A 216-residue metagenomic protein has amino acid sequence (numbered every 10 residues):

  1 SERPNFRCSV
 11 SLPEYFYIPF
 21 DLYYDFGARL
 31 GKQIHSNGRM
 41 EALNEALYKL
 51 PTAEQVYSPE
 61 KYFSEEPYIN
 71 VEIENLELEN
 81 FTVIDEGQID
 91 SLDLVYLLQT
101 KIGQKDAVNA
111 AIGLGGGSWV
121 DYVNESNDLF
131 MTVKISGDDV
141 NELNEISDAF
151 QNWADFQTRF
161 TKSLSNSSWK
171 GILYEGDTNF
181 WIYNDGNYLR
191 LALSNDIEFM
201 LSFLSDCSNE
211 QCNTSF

Functional and structural regions predicted by a protein language model:
S1-E2: Post-HEXXH active-site segment of zinc metalloproteases
F6-M131: Pan-zinc metallopeptidase signature
I34-R39, F150, A154-T158: Sec/Tat-exported extracytoplasmic proteins
G113-G115, W153, W181: Tryptophan-centered motif/residue detector
E125-N141, Q151, N166-F216: A short, solvent-exposed beta-edge/loop patch
E142-I146: Extended hydrophobic-aromatic, low-complexity segments
T158-R159, C207: A short, surface-exposed interaction/processing loop segment used at functional sites
T161-S165: An anionic, turn-rich surface loop/hairpin at beta-sheet edges that serves as a generic interaction/coordination patch
